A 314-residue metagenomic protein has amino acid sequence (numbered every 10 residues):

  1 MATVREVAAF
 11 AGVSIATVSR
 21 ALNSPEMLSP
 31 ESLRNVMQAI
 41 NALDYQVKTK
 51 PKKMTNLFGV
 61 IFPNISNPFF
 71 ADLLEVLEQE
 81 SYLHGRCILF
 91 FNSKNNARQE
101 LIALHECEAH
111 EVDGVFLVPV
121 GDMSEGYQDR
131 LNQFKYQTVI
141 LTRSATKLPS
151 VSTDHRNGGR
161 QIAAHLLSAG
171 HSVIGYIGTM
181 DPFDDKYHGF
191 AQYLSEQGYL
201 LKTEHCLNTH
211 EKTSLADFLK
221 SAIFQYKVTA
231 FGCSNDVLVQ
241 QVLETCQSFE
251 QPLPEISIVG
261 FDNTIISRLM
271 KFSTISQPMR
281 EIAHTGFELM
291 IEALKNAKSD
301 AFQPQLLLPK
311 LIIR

Functional and structural regions predicted by a protein language model:
M1-M54: N-terminal helix-turn-helix DNA-binding module of bacterial transcription factors
N35, F69-L83, G158-Q161, D181-L200 (+2 more regions): Short, solvent-exposed amphipathic alpha-helices that sit in or adjacent to ligand/effector-binding or catalytic
I40-E75, H84, A109: N-terminal helix-turn-helix/winged-helix DNA-binding helices and compositionally similar short basic alpha-helical
S81-N92, V173-G175, A191-T213: Short beta-strand elements in bilobed, periplasmic/extracellular small-molecule ligand-binding domains
L117-Q161, V237, D262-S273: Flexible loop/hinge segments that line or gate small-molecule binding clefts
K147, V151-Y176, K212-K220, V239 (+1 more regions): Hydrophobic alpha-helical segments within soluble ligand-binding/sensing domains
I162-Y199, S299-R314: An alpha-beta-alpha
K220-R314: Flexible loop/turn connectors
